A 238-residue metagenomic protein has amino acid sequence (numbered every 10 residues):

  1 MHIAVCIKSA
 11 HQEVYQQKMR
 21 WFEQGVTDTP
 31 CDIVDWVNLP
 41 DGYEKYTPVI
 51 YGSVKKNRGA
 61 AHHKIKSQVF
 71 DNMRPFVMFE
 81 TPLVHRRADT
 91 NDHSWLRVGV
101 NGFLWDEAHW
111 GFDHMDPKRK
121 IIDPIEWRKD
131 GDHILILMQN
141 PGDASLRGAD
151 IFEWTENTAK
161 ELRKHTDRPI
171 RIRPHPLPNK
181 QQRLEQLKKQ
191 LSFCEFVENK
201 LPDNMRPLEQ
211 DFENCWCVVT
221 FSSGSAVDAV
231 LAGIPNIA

Functional and structural regions predicted by a protein language model:
M1-Y51, D143: N-terminal pre-catalytic "stem/leader" segment of glycosyltransferase-like enzymes
S9-Q12, V54-N57, P82-H85, Q139-D143 (+2 more regions): Short, solvent-exposed loop/turn segments at secondary-structure junctions
Y15-Q24, R58-K64, D150-E161: Well-ordered, non-membrane alpha-helical segments in soluble/globular domains
W36-F70, V218-F221: Short, well-ordered secondary-structure micro-motifs within conserved domains or adaptor modules
W36-G42, R163, R168, H175-A232: Donor nucleotide-activated moiety binding/catalytic core segment of transferases that use nucleotide-activated donors
N57-H85, T155-N157, L231-A238: A short, gly/pro- and small-residue-rich
F76-I151: A nucleotide-sugar donor-handling region in carbohydrate enzymes
K129-Q186: Conserved catalytic-core segment of nucleotide-activated headgroup transferases in glycan assembly
